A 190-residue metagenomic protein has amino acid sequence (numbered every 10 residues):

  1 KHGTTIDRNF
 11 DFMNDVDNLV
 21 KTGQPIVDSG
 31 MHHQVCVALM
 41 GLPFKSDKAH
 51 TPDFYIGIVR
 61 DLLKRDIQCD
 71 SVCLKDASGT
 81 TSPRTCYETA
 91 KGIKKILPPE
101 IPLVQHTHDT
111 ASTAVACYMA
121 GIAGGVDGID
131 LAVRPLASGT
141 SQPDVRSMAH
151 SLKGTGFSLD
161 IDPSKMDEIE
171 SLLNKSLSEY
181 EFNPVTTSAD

Functional and structural regions predicted by a protein language model:
K1-R8, F12-D190: Catalytic cores and adjacent flexible loops of soluble metabolic enzymes that perform enolate/carbanion chemistry on
